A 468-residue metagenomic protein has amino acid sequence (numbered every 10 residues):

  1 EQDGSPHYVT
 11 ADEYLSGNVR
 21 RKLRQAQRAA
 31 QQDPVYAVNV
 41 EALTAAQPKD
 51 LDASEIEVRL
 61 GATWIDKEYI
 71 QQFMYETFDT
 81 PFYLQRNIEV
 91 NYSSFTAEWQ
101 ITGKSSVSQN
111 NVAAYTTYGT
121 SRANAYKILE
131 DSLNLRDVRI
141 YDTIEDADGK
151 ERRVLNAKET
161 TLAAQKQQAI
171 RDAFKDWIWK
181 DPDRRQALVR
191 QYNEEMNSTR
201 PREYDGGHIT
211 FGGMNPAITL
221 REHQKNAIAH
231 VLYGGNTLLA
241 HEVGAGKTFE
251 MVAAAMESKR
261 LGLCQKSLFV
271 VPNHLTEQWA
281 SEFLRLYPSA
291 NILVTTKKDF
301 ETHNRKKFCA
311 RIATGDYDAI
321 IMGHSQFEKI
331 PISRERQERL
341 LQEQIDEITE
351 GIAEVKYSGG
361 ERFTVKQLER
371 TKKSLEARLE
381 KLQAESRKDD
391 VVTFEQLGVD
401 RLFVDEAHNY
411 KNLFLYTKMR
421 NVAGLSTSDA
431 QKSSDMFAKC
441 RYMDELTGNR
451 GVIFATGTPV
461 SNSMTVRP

Functional and structural regions predicted by a protein language model:
E1-S198, P288, I312-I320, R336-E354: Charged, low-complexity intrinsically disordered regions
V189, N193, I228-L232, A280 (+2 more regions): Non-transmembrane alpha-helical segments in soluble domains of secreted/periplasmic/extracellular proteins
E195-A240, F249, Y410, M419 (+1 more regions): Conserved pre-motif I regulatory segment
H208-I218, T248, K259-C440, S463: SF2 helicase/translocase NTPase motor core, specifically the RecA-like lobe 1 inter-motif segment between Walker
G234-M256, Q265-L268, I453-T458: Walker A/P-loop
G235-T237, D318, D400-R401, G451: The start of beta-strands in P-loop NTPase/AAA+ ATPase cores
V243-G244, E406-H408, G448-S463: Conserved helicase ATPase motor motifs in RecA-like P-loop NTPase domains
V252, N462-P468: PAPS/PAP-binding and catalytic site of the sulfotransferase fold
